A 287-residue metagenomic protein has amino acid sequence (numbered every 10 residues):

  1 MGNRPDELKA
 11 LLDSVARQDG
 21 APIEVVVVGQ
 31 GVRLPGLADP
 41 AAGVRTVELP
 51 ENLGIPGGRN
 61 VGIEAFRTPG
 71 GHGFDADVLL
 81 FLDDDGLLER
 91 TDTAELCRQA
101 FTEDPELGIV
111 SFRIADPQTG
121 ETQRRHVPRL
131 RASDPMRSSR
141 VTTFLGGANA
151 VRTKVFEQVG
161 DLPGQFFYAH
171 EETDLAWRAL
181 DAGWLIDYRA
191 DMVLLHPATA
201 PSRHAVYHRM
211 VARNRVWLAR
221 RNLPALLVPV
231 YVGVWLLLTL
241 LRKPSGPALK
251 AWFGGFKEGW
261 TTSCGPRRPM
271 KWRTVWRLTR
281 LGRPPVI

Functional and structural regions predicted by a protein language model:
D13-P22: Short, acidic, metal-binding catalytic loop of nucleotide-sugar glycosyltransferases
L49-H72: Glycine-rich, basic loop-to-helix element that forms the pyrophosphate-binding segment of sugar-nucleotide handling
G71-L87: Short beta-strand-to-loop acidic/aromatic patch adjacent to the donor-nucleotide binding site
L87, T91-Q123: Conserved donor NDP-sugar-binding/catalytic core segment of glycosyltransferases
D116, S133-V151, T173, R203: A recurrent flexible, glycine/aromatic-enriched loop bordering the glycosyltransferase active site that acts as
T143-V151, V155-G160, Q165-V193: A short, conserved alpha-helix in the catalytic core of glycosyltransferases
A182-V206, R215-L218: Active-site donor/metal-binding and catalytic loop motifs of nucleotide-sugar-dependent glycosylation enzymes
M210, A225-I287: Non-catalytic, C-terminal membrane-associated alpha-helical segments of glycosyltransferases
